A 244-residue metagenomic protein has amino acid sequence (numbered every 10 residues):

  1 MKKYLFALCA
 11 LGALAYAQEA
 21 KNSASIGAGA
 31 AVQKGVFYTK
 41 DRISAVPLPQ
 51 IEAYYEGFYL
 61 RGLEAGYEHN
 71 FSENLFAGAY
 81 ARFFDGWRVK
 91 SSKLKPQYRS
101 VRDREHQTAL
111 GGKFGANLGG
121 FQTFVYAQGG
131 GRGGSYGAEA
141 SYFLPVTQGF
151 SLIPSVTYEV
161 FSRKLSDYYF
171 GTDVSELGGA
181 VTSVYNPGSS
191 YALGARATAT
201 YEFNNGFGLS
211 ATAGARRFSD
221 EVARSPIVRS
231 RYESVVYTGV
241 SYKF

Functional and structural regions predicted by a protein language model:
Y4, A20-I26, I43-P47, E56-F58 (+8 more regions): Outer-envelope beta-barrel architecture signal
L8-A17: Hydrophobic h-region of N-terminal signal peptides that target proteins for export in Gram-negative bacteria
Q18-G66, V160, K164: Short glycine/proline- and aromatic-enriched beta-strand/turn motifs that initiate or cap beta-hairpins
I26-V32, A53, G62-E64, A79-F83 (+4 more regions): Transmembrane beta-barrel strands of outer-membrane/channel proteins
G27-V32, E56, S91-K93, G115-Q122 (+2 more regions): Flexible, solvent-exposed coil segments and beta strand-coil junctions, predominantly the extracellular/periplasmic
K34-F37, P96-S100, F124-A127, A180-Y185 (+1 more regions): Extracellular loop and loop/strand-boundary signature of outer-membrane beta-barrel proteins
G57, G66-N70, G131, S135-G137 (+3 more regions): Outer-membrane beta-barrel transmembrane domain signature
L63-V101: Mid-chain, structured segments of secreted extracytoplasmic proteins
